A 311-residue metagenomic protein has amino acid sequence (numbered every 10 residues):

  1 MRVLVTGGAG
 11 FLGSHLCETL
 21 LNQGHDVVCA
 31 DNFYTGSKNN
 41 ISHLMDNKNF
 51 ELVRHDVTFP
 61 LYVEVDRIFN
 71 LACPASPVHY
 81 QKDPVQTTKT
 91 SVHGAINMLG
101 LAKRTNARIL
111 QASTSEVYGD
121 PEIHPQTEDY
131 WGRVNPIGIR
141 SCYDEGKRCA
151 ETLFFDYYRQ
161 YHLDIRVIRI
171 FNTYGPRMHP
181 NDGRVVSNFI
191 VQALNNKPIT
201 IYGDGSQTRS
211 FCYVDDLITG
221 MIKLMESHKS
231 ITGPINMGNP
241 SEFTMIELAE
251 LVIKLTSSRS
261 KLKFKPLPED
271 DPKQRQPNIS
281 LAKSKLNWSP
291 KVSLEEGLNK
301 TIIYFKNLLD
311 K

Functional and structural regions predicted by a protein language model:
M1-T173, D215, K300, Y304 (+1 more regions): N-terminal Rossmann-like NAD(P)+-binding domain of SDR-like oxidoreductases, especially those catalyzing
L16, N172, V191-K311: C-terminal substrate-binding subdomain of Rossmann-fold SDR/epimerase-dehydratase oxidoreductases
G36, V63, P180, F243 (+2 more regions): Residues that form or flank phosphate/diphosphate-binding pockets in enzymes that use nucleotide phosphates
G36-K38, G119-D120, R177, M245 (+1 more regions): A short beta-to-alpha transition loop/helix N-cap that caps and shapes the active-site region
K38-I41, E151, S187, I246 (+2 more regions): Short, surface-exposed alpha-helical segments at coil->helix boundaries
K82-D83, R177-D182: Short, solvent-exposed loop/turn segments at secondary-structure boundaries
H124-P125, P180-N188: A glycine/serine/threonine-rich, flexible loop-to-helix segment that serves as the NAD(P) cofactor-binding "lid"
C142, A150, D182, M245 (+1 more regions): Conserved donor sugar-nucleotide recognition element shared by glycan-biosynthetic enzymes
